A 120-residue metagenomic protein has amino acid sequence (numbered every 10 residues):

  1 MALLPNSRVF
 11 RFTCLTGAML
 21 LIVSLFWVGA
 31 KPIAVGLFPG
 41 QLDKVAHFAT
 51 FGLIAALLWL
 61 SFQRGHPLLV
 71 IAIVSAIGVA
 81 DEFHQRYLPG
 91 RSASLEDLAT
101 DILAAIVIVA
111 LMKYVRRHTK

Functional and structural regions predicted by a protein language model:
M1-W59, V74: "…centered on the first transmembrane helix and the immediately adjacent amphipathic helix/loop
R8-T13, Q63-I71, S94-L95: Membrane-helix interface segments
G29-P32, Q63, P89, R116: Short helix-capping/hinge motifs at transmembrane helix termini and TM-loop junctions
L37-D43, A80-A99: Interfacial helix-loop-helix junctions of multi-pass membrane proteins
H47-I54, A93-M112: Alpha-helical transmembrane segments that form the membrane-embedded catalytic/substrate-binding core of multi-pass
F62-D81, Q85: Membrane-embedded catalytic cores of phosphoryl/pyrophosphoryl-handling enzymes
Y114-K120: Membrane-interface capping segments at transmembrane-helix boundaries
